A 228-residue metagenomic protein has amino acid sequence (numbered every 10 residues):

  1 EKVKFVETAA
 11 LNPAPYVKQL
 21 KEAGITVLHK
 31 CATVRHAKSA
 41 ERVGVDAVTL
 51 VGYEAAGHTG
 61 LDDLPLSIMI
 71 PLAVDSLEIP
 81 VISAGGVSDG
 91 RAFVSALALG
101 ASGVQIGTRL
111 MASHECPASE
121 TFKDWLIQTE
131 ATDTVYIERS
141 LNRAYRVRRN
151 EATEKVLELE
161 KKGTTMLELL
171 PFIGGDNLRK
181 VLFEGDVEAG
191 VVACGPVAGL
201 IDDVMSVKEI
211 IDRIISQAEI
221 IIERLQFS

Functional and structural regions predicted by a protein language model:
E1-S76: Active-site entrance/lid segments in N-terminal catalytic domains of soluble metabolic enzymes
G60-L66, I70-I82, S88-S228: Conserved active-site-proximal phosphate/metal-binding subdomains
